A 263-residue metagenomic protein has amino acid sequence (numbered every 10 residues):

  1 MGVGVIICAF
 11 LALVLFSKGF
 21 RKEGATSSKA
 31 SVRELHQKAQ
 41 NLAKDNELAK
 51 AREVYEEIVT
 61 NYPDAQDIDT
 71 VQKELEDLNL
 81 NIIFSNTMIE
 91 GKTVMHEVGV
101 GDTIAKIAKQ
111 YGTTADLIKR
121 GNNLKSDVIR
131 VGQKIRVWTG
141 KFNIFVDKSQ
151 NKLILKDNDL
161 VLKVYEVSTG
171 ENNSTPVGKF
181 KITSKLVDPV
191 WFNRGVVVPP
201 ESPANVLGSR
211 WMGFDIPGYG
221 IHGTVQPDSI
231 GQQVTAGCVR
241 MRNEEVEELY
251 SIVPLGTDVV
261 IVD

Functional and structural regions predicted by a protein language model:
G2-L15: Hydrophobic membrane-insertion alpha-helices, especially the h-region of bacterial N-terminal signal peptides
S28-A49, V54, I82-Y111: Primarily a LysM-type cell-wall glycan-binding module
A51-P63, L160: TPR/TPR-like (Sel1-like) alpha-helical repeat modules
V59-G91, T114-D147, V262: Extracellular LysM carbohydrate-binding repeats and other cell-envelope/extracellular binding modules
Q66, G91-T93, G112-T113, L124 (+9 more regions): Extracytoplasmic
V98, T103-R120, G132, L153: Short alpha-helical segments in extracytoplasmic peptidoglycan/chitin-binding modules and envelope-associated proteins
T139-V225: Gly/Pro-biased beta-strand-loop elements
V196-D263: Exported/periplasmic cell-wall-interacting domains
